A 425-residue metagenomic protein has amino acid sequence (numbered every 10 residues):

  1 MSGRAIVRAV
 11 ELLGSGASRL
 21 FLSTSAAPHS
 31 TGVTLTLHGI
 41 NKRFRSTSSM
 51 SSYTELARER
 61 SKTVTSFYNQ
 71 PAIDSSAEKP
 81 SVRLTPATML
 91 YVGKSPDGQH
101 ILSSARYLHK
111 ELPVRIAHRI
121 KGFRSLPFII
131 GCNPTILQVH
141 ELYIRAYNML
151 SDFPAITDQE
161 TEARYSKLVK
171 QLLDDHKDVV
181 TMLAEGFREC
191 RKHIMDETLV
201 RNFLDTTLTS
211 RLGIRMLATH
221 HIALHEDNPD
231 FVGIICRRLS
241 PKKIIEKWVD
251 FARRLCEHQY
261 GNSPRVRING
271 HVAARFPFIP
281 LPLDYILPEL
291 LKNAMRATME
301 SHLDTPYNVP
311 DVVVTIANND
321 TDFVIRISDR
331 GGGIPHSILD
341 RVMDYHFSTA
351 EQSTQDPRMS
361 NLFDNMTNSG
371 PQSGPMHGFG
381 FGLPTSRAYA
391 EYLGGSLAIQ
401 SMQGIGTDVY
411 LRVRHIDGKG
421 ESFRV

Functional and structural regions predicted by a protein language model:
M50, E55-K62, S66-R265, F276 (+1 more regions): Signal-transmission coiled-coils
K292-R330, S353-G370: ATP-lid-like helix-loop hinge signature
D322, G333, G380, Q403-Y410 (+1 more regions): Glycine-rich nucleotide-binding loop
S328-G333, F347, H415: Glycine-rich acidic phosphate-binding loop
G333-D344, E351-R358: Short helix N-cap motif at coil->helix boundaries in the Bergerat
G370-Q372, G394-Q400: Glycine-rich ATP-binding loops of the HATPase_c
G382, S386: Short alpha-helical Gxxx[C/S/T] motif in the catalytic ATP-binding
